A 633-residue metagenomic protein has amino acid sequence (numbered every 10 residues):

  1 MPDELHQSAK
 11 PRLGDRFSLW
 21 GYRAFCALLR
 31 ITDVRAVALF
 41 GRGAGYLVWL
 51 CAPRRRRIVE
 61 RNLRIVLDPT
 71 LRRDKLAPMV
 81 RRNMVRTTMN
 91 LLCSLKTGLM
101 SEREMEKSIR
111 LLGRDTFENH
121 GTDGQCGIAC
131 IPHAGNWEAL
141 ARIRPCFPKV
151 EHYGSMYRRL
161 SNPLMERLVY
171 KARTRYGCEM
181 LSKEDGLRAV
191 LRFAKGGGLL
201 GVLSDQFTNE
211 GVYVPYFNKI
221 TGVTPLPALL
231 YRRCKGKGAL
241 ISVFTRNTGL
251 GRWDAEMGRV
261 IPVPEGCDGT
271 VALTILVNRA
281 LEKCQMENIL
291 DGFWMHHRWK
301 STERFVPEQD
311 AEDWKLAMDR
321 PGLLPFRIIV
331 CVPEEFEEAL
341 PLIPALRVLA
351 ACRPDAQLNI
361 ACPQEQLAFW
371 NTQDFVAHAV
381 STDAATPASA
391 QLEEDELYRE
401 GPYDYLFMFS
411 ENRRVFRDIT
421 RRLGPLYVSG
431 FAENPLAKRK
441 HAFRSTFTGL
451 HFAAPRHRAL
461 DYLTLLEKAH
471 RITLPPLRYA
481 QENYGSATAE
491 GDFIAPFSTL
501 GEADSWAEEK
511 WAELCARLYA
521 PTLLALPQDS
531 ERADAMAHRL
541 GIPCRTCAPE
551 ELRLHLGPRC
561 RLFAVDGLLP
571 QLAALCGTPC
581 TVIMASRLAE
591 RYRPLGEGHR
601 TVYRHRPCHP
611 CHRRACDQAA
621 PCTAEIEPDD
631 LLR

Functional and structural regions predicted by a protein language model:
P2-I131, R167-K171, P307-P321: Membrane-anchoring hydrophobic helices of lipid-metabolizing enzymes
C51, R81, V150, E184-L324 (+2 more regions): Non-catalytic C-terminal accessory region of glycerolipid acyltransferases and related lyso-lipid remodeling enzymes
R55, D74, M84, I275-V277 (+2 more regions): Catalytic machinery of carbohydrate-active enzymes, primarily nucleotide-sugar-dependent glycosyltransferases
E102-R103, K171-E179, V212-Y216, Y403 (+1 more regions): Short, basic, glycine/proline-bearing loop/turn elements
H120-Q125, K195-G196, Y398-Y403, P558: Glycine-rich phosphate-binding loop signature in dinucleotide/nucleotide-binding domains
G121-E184, N209-V212, A361: Catalytic core of membrane glycerolipid acyltransferases/transacylases, capturing the structured, soluble-facing
G124, G197, K235-K237, P354-D355 (+1 more regions): Glycine-centered short loops/turns at secondary-structure junctions
G127, M180, L200, G238-L240 (+4 more regions): Hydrophobic beta-strand scaffold residues
